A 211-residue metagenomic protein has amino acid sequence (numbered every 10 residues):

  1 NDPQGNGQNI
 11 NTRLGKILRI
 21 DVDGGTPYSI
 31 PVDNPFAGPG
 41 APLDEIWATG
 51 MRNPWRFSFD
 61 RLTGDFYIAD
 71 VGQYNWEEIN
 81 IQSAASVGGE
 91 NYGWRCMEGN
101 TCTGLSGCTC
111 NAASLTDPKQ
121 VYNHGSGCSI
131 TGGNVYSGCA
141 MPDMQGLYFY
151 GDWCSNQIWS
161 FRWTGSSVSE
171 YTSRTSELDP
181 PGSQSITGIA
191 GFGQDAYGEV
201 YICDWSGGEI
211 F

Functional and structural regions predicted by a protein language model:
N1-R174, T187, W205: Beta-propeller domain segments
G38, P181-G182: Mixed-charge, polar/low-complexity N-terminal
T164, L178-P181, G188, G193: C-terminal structured "cap/appendage" subdomains that terminate the fold
G191-F211: Blade-level signature of beta-propeller repeat domains, shared across WD40, Kelch, NHL, RCC1 and BNR/Asp-box propellers
